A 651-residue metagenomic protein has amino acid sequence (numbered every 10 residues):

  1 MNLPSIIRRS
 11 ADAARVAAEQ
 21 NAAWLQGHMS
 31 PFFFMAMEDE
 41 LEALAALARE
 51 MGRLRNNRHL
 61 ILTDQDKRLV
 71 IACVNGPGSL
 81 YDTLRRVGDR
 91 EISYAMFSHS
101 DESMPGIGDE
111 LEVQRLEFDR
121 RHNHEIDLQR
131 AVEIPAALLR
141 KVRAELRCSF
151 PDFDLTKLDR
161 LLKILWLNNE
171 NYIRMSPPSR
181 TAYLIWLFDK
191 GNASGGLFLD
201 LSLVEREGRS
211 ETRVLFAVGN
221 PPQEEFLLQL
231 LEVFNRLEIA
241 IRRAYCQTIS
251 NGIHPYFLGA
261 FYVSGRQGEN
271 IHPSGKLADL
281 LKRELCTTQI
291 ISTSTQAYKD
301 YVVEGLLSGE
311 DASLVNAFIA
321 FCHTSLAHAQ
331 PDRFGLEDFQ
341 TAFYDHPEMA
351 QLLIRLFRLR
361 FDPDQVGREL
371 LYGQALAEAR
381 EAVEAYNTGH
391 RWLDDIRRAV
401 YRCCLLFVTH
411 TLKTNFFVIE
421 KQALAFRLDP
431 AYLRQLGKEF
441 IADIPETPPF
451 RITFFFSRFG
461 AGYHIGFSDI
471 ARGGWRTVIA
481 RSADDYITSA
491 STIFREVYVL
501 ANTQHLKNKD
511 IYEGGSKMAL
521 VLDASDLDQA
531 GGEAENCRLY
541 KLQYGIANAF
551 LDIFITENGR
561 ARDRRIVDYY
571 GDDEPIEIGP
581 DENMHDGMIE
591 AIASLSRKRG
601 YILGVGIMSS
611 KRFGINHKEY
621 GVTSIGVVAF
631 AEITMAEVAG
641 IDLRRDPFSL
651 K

Functional and structural regions predicted by a protein language model:
M1-I239, R243-R458, T477-A490, A534-R538 (+4 more regions): Non-catalytic interaction/regulatory segments
L230, F234, I249, V627 (+2 more regions): Extended, hydrophobic alpha-helical segments in both membrane/secreted and soluble proteins
F318, D429, G466-S468, S525 (+1 more regions): Structured loops at beta-to-helix junctions and adjacent beta-edge loops in soluble globular domains
T409, D469-G473: Duplex nucleic acid-engaging cores and interfaces of nucleic-acid transaction enzymes
F456-G460, H464-D469, A480-S491, A631-P647: Positively charged, amphipathic N-terminal segments that serve as targeting/anchoring signals
G473-A483, A519-L527: Glycine-/proline-rich flexible loop or hinge segments
V497-S649: Glycine/serine-rich phosphate-binding loop and adjoining beta1-alpha1 elements at the start of nucleotide-handling
